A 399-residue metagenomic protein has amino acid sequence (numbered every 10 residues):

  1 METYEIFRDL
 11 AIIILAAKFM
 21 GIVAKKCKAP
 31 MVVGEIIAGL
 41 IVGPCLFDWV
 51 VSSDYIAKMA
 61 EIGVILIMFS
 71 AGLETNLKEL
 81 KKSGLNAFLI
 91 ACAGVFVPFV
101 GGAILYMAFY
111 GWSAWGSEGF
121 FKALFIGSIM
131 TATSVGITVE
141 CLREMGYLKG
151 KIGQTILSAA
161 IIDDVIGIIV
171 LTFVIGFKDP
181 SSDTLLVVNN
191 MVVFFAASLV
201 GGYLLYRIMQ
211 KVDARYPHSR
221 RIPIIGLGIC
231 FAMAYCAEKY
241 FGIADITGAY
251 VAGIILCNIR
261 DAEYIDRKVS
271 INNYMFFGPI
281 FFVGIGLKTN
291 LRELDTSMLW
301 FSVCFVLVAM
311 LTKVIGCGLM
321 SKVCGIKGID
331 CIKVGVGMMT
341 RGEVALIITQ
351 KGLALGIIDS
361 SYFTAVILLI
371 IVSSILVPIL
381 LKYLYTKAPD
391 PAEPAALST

Functional and structural regions predicted by a protein language model:
M1-F7, K26-C27, I90-A91, S158 (+3 more regions): Short, amphipathic, aromatic/basic-enriched membrane-interface segments that mark the entry/exit of transmembrane
M1-I12, S52-F69, E118-T133, N189-V200 (+3 more regions): Structural signature of hydrophobic alpha-helical transmembrane segments
M1-T3, M209-I225, D261-I265, T386-T399: Intrinsically disordered, low-complexity non-transmembrane regions of multi-pass membrane transporters
I13-I22, G39-L40, P44, I62-L66 (+15 more regions): Transmembrane alpha-helical segments of multi-pass membrane transport proteins and ion-pumping complexes
V23-K26, I41-N86, D213-F305, I326: Membrane-interface junctions of multi-pass transporters
E35-P44, L89-A103, S158-T172, R220-C236 (+2 more regions): Small-residue-rich segments of transmembrane alpha-helices in multi-pass membrane proteins, especially helix faces
L77, K81-M145, I285, L291-I371 (+1 more regions): Transmembrane alpha-helices that form the ion-translocation and gating core of multi-pass ion transport proteins
K82-L89, L148-D164, D183-N189, Y264-K268 (+2 more regions): Membrane-interface alpha-helices at helix entry/exit sites of multi-pass transporters
